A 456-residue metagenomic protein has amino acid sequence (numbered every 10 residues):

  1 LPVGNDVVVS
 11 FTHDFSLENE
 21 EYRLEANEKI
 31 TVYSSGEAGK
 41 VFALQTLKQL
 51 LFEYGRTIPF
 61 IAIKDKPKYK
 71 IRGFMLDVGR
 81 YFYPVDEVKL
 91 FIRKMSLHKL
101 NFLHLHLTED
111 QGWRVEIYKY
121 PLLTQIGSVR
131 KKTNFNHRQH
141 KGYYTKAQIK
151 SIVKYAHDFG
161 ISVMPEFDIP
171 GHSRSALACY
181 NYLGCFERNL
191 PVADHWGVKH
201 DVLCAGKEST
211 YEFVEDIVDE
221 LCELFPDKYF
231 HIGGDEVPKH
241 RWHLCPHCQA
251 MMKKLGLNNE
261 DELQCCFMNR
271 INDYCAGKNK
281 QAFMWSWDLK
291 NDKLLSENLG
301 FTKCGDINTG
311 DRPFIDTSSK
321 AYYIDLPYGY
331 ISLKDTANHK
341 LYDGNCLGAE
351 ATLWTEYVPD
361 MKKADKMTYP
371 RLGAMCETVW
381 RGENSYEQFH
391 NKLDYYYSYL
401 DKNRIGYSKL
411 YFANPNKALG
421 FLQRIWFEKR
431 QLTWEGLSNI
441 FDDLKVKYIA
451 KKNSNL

Functional and structural regions predicted by a protein language model:
L1-Y69, K363, A374, V379-R404 (+1 more regions): Contiguous, structured surface segment used for ligand recognition
S16-E212, D216-Y229, R270, Y274: Feature activates predominantly on carbohydrate-active enzymes
M75-D77, H104-T108, M164-P170, H231-D235 (+4 more regions): A cross-family glycoside hydrolase active-site/sugar-binding cleft signature
R80, L107-Q111, K119, F167-S173 (+5 more regions): Active-site-proximal loop/turn and secondary-structure-junction residues that shape catalytic pockets, frequently
L90, Y144-S151, S209-D216, E262-R270 (+5 more regions): Generic recognition of stable, solvent-exposed alpha-helical segments in well-folded globular domains
G142, L203-Y211, L257-C265, F301 (+3 more regions): Hydrophobic alpha-helical scaffolding
A176-N181, P191-N298, I307: Active-site neighborhood of glycoside hydrolase catalytic domains
A282-L299, K303-L456: Flexible, acidic glycine-rich loops studded with aromatic residues
